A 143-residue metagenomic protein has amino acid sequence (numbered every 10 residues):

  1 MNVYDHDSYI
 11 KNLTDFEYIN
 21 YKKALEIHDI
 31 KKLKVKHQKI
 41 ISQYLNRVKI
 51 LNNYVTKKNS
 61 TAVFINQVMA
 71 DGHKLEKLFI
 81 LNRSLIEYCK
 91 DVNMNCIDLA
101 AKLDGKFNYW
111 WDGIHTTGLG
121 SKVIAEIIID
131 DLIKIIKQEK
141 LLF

Functional and structural regions predicted by a protein language model:
M1-E87, D91, L99-F107, F143: Serine-dependent acyl-ester chemistry module
N95, D112-F143: Histidine-centered active-site loop/cap adjacent to the catalytic His in serine esterases/O-acetyl transfer systems
